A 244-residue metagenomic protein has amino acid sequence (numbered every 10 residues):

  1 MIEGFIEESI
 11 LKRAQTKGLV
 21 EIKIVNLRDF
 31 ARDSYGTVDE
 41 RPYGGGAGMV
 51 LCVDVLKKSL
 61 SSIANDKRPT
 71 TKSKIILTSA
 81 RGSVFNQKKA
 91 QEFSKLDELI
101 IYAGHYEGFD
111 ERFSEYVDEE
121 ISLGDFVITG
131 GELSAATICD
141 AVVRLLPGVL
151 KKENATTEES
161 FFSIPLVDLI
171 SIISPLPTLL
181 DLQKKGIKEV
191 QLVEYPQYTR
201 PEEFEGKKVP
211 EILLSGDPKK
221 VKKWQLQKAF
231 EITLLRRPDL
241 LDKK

Functional and structural regions predicted by a protein language model:
M1-L60, L214-D239: N-terminal nucleotide/polyanion-binding subdomain common to many enzyme families
E8-A14, Q91-K95, D118: Short, solvent-exposed amphipathic alpha-helical segments in soluble enzyme and RNA/protein-processing domains
K23-V25, I76, L99-I101, E119-I121: Hydrophobic/aromatic beta-strand patches that form the interior of the parallel beta-sheet core in alpha/beta enzyme
L27-F30, H105-F109: Short glycine-enriched loops at secondary-structure junctions
V50-K67, T71-A103, D110: S-adenosyl-L-methionine/SAH cofactor-binding core of RNA-modifying enzymes
F109, F113-E158: Structured adenosyl-cofactor binding patch, chiefly the S-adenosyl-L-methionine
L133, L145-E211: Internal, active-site/partner-interface "lid" segment
